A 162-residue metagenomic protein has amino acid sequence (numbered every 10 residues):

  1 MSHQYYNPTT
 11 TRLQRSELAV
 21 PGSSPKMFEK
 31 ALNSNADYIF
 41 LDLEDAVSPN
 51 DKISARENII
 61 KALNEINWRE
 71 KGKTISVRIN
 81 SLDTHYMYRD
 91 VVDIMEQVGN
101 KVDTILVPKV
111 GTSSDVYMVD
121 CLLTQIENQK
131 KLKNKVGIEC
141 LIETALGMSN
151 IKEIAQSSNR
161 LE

Functional and structural regions predicted by a protein language model:
M1-S2: N-terminal mitochondrial targeting presequence
P8-E162: Conserved alpha/beta-domain cores
